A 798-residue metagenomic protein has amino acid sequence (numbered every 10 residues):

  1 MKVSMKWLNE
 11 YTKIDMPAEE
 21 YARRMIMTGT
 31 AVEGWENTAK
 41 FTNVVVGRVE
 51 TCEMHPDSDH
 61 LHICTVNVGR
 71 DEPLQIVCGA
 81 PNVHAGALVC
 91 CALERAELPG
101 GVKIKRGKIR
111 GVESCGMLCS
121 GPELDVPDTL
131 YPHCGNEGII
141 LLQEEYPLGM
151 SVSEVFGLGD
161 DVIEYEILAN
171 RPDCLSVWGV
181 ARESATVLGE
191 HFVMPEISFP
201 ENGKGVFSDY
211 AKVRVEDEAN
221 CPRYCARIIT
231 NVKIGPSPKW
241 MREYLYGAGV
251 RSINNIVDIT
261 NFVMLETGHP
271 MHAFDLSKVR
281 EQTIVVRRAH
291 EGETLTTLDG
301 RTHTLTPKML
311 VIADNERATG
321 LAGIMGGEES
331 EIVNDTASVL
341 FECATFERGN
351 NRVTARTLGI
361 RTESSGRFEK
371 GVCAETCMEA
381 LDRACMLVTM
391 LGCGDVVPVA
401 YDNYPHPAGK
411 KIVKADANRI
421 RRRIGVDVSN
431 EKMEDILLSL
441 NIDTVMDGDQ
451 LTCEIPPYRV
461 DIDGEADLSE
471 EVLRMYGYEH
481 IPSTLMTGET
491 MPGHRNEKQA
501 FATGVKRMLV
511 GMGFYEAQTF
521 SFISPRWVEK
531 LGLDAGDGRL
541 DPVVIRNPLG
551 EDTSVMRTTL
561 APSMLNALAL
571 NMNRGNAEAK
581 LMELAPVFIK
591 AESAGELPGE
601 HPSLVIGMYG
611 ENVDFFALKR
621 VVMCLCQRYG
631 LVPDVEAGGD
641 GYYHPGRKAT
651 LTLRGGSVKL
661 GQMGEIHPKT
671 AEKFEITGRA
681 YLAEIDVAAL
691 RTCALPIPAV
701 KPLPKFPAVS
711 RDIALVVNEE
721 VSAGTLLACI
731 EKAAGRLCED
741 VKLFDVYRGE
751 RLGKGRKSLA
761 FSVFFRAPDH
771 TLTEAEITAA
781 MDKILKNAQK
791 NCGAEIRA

Functional and structural regions predicted by a protein language model:
M1-G205, L340, G359, E363 (+4 more regions): Phosphate-backbone binding interfaces of nucleic-acid-interacting proteins
K2, S439-V445, T452, D461 (+4 more regions): A carboxyl-terminal module marker
S4-M5, R23, T28, H62 (+3 more regions): Glycine/proline-enriched, intrinsically flexible loops and inter-domain linkers
A39-N43, F199-G203, T490-R495, T519-G538 (+2 more regions): Beta-rich nucleic-acid/ligand-interaction surfaces
V46-Q75, L148, R242-E243, N254 (+1 more regions): Conserved mixed alpha/beta core segments that line enzyme active sites in large multi-domain catalysts
R110-L141, S153-G157, D161, M309-G409 (+4 more regions): Mobile "lid/hinge" segments at catalytic clefts and subdomain interfaces of large enzymes
S184-E216, G392-I420, I424-D427: Terminal amphipathic helices with adjacent charged low-complexity linkers/tails
V413-A577, R711, F764-R766, E776-A798: Extended, well-folded interaction surfaces typified by the phenylalanyl-tRNA synthetase beta subunit core
